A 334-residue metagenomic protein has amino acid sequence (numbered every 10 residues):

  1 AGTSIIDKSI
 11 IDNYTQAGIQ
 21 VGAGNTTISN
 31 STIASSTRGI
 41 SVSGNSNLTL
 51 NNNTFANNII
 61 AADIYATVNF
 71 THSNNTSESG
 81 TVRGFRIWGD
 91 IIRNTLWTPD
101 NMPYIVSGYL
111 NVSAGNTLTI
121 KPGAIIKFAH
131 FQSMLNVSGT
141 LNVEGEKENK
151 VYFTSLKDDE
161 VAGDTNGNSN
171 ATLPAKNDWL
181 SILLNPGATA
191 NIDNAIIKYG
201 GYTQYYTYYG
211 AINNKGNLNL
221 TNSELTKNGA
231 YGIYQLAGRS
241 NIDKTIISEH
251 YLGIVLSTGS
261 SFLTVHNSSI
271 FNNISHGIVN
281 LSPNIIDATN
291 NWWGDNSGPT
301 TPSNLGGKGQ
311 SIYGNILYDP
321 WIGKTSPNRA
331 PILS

Functional and structural regions predicted by a protein language model:
A1-A330: Beta-strand/loop edge motif enriched in small/polar residues
